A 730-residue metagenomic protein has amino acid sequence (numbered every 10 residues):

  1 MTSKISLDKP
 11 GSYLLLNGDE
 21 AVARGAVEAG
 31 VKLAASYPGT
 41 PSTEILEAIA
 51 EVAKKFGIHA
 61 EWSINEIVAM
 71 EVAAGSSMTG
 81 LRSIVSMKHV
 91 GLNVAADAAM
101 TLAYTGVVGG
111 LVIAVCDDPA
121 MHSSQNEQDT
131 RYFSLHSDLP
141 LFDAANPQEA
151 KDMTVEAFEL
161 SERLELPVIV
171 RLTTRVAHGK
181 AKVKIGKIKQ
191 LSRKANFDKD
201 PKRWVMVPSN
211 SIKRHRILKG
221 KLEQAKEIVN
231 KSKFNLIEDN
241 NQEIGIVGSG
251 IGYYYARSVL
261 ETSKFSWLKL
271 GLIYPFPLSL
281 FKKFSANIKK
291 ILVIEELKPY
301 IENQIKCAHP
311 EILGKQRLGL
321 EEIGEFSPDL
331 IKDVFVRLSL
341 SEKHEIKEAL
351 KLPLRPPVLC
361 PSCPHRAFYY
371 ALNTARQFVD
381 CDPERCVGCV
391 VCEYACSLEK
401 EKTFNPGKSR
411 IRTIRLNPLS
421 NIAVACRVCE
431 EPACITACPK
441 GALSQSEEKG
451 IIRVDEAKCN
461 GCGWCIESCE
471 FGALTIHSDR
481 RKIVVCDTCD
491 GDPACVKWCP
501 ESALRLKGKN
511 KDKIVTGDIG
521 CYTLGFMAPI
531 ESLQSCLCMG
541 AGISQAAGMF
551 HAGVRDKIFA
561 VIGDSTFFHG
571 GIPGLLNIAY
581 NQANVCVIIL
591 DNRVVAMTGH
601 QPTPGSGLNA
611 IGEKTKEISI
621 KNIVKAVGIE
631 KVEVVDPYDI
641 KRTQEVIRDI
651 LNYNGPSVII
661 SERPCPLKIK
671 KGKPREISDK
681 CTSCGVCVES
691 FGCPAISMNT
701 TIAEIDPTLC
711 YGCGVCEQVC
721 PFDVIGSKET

Functional and structural regions predicted by a protein language model:
M1-P147, R175, D239-N240, C307-V379 (+1 more regions): Thiamine diphosphate
T2-D19, A144, Q148-L359, P364-F368 (+4 more regions): Flexible, low-complexity linker and terminal segments
I45-A48, V72-A74, A95-A99, M121-Q128 (+15 more regions): Short acidic, glycine/serine/threonine-rich loops at helix termini
A48-K55, R257-W267, G553, N622-G628: Short helix-loop-beta junction
D118-P167, T173, P201, V205-S209 (+2 more regions): Conserved thiamine diphosphate
S123, F526-I660, K671: Thiamine diphosphate
Q304, A371-N373, V391-R412, E431-R481 (+6 more regions): Iron-sulfur cluster-binding cysteine motifs and their immediate structural context in ferredoxin-like electron-transfer
